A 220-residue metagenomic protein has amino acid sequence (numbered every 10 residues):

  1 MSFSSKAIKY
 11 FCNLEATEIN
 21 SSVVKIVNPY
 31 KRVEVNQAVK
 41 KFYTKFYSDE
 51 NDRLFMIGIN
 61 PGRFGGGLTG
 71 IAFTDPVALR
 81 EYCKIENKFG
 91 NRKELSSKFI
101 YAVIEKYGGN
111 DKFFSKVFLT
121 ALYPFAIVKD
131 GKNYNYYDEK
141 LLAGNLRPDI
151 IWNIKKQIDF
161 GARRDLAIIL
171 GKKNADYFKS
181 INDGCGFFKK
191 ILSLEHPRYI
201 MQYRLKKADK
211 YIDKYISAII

Functional and structural regions predicted by a protein language model:
S2-L166, A175-I181, C185, Y199-Y203 (+1 more regions): A polyanion-binding, active-site-adjacent surface
G186-H196: Short hydrophobic/aromatic-enriched beta-strand-loop microsegments
L192, Y203-R204: Short, solvent-exposed helix-helix connector turns and helix-capping sites enriched in acidic/polar residues
K207-Y211: Ribonuclease/tRNase effector modules and their secretory precursors
